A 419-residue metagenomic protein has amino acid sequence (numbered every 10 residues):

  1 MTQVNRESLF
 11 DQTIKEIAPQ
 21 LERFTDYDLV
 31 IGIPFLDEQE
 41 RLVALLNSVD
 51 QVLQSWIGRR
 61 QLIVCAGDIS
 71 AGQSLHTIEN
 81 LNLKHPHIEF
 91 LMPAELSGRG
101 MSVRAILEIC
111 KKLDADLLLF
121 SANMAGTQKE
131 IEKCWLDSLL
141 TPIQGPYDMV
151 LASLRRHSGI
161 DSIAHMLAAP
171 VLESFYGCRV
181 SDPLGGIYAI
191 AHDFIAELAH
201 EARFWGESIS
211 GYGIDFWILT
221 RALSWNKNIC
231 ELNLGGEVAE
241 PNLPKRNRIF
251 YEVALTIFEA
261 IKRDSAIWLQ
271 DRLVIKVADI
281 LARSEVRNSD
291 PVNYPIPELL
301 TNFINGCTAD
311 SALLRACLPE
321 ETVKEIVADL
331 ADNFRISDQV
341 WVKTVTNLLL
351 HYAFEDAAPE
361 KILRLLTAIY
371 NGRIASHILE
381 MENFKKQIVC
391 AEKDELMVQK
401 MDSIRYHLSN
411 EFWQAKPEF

Functional and structural regions predicted by a protein language model:
M1-S8, Y27, A254-F419: Terminal low-complexity segments of carbohydrate-biosynthetic enzymes
L9-Q20, E38-Q54: Short, well-formed alpha-helical segments that are part of the catalytic scaffolds of diverse glycosyltransferases
A66-H76: A conserved acidic beta->alpha catalytic loop
L75-M101, I109: Conserved donor nucleotide-binding strand/loop of the catalytic core
C110-T127: Short beta-strand-to-loop acidic/aromatic patch adjacent to the donor-nucleotide binding site
G126-S153: Conserved donor-nucleotide/metal-binding helix-loop-beta segment in metal-dependent transferases, i.e., the alpha-helix
P146-S162, G177: Short beta-strand-to-loop element that shapes/binds the nucleotide-sugar donor at the catalytic cleft/hinge
I160-E259: Conserved catalytic loops of nucleotide-sugar-dependent glycosyltransferases that act on lipid-linked
